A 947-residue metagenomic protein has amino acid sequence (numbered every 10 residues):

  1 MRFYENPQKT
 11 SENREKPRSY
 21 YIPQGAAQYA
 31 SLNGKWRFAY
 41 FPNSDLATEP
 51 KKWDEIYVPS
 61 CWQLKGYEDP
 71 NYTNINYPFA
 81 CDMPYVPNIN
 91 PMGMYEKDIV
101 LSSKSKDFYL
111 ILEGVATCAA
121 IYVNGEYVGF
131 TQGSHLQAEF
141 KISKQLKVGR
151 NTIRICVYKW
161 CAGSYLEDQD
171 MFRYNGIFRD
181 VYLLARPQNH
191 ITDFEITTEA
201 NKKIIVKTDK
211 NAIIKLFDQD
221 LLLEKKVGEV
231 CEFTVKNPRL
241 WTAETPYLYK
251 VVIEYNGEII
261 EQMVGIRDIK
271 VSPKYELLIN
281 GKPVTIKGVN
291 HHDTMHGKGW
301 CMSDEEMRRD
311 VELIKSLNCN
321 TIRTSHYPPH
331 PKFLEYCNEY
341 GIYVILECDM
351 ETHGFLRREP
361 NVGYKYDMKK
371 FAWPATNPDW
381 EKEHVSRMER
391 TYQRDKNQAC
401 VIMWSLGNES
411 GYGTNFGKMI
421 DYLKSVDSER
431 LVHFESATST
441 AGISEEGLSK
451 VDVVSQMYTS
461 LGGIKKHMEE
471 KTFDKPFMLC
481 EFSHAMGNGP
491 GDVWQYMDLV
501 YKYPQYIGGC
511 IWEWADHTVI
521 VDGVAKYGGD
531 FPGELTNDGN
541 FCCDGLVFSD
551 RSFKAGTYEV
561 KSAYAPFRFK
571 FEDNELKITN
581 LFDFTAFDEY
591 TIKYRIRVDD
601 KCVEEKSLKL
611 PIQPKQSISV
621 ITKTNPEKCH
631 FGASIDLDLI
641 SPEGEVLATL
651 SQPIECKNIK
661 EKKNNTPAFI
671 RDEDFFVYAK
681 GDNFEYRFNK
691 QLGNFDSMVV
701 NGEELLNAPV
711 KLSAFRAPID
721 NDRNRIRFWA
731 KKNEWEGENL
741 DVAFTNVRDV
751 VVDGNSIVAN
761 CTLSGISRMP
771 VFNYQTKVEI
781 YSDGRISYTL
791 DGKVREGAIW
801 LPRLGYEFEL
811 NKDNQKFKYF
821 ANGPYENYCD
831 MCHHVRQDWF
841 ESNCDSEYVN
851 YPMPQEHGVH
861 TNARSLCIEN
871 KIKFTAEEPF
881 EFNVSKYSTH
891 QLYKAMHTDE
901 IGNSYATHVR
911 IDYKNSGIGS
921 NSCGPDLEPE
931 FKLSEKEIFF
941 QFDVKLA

Functional and structural regions predicted by a protein language model:
M1-Q24, V58, K65, T73 (+5 more regions): Extended substrate-binding grooves/exosites of carbohydrate-active enzymes
M1-R18, I22-P23, R37-N43, K65 (+5 more regions): Accessory beta-strand-rich segments of carbohydrate-active enzymes
C61-L64, D69, N76-Y85, Q132-S134 (+9 more regions): An acidic-aromatic loop/edge-strand motif
L64-G66, K159, T242, K628-F631 (+1 more regions): Beta-strand/loop-rich accessory regions of lumenal/periplasmic or secreted enzymes, predominantly carbohydrate-active
Y95-K97, L136-F140, E229-F233, Q616-T622 (+1 more regions): Short strand-edge motifs at loop-to-beta-strand transitions and within beta-strands of extracellular beta-rich domains
I121-V123, K202-K226, V251, E575-L610 (+2 more regions): Beta-strand-rich binding/interaction modules
K144-R150, K207-P273, K628-N665, D672: Extended acidic/polar, glycine-enriched regions that form or flank non-catalytic beta-rich accessory modules
E167-H190, E513, H517, V524-F571 (+7 more regions): Catalytic cores of secreted or luminal carbohydrate-active enzymes
